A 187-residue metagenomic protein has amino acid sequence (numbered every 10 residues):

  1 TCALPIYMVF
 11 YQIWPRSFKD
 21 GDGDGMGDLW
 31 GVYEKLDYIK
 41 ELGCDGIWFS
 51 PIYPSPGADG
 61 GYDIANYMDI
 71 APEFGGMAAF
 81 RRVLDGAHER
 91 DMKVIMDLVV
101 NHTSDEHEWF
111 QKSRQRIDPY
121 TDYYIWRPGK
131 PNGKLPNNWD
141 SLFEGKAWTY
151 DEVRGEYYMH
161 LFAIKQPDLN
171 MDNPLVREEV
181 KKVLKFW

Functional and structural regions predicted by a protein language model:
A3-K181, K185: Acidic/aromatic-lined carbohydrate-recognition and catalytic surfaces of CAZymes acting on diverse glycans
